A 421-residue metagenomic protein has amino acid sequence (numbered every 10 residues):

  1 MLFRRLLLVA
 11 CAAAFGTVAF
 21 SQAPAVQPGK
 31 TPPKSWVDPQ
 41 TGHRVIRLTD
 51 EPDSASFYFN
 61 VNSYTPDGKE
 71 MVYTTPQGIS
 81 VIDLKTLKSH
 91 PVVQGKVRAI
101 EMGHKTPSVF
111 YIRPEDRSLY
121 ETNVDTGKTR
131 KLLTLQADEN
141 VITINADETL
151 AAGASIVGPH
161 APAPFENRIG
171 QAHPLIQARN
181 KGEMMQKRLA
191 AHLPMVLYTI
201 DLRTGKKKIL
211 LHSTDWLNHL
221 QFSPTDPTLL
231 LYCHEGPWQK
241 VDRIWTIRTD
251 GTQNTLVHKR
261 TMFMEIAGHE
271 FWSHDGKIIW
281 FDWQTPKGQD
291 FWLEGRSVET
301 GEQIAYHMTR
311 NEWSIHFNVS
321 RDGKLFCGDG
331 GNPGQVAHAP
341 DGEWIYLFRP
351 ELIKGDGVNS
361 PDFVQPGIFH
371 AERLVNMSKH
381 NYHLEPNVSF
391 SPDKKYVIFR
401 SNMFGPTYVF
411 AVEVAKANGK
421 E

Functional and structural regions predicted by a protein language model:
Q22-I46, Q186-Y198, G357-Q365: Blade/loop signatures of beta-propeller domains
A23-S35, Q40-Q77, L220: Beta-strand-rich domains and repeat architectures in extracellular enzymes and scaffolds, especially beta-propellers
S54-V72, G95-I112, Q136-A154, K187 (+4 more regions): Conserved beta-propeller blade repeats
G78-S80, D116-E121, A161-E166, H192-Y198 (+5 more regions): Structural motif
D83-L87, N123-G127, D201-G205, R248-T252 (+3 more regions): Short loop/turn segments that connect beta-strands within beta-propeller blades
K96-A99, G103-V196, G205-H212: Asp-box/WD-like beta-propeller blade repeats and closely related beta-sheet repeat scaffolds
I279-D282, P286-W292, H307-F369: Loop/turn-rich, solvent-exposed surfaces of beta-rich toroidal or solenoidal domains
L384-E421: Blade-level signature of beta-propeller repeat domains, shared across WD40, Kelch, NHL, RCC1 and BNR/Asp-box propellers
